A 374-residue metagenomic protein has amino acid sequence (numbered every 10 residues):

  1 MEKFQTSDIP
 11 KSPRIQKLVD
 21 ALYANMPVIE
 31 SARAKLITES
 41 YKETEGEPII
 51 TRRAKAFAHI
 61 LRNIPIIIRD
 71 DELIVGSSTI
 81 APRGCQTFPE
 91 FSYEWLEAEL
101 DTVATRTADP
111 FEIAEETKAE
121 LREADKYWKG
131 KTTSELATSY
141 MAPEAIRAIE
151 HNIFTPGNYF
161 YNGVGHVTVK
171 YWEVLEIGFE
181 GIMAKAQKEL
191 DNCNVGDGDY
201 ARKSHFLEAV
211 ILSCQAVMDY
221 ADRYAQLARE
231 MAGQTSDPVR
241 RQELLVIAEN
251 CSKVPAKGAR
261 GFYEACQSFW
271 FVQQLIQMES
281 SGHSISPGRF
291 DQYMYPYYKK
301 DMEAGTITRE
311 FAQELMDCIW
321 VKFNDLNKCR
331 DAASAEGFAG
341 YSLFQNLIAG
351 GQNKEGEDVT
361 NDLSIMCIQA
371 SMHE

Functional and structural regions predicted by a protein language model:
E2-V210, V239-E374: Conserved catalytic cores of very large enzyme subunits
V210-V217: Amphipathic alpha-helix face/heptad-repeat signature
Y220-L227, F290-Y293: Amphipathic, well-ordered alpha-helical segments in soluble domains
A232-V239: A conserved hydrophobic secondary-structure block that centers on an alpha-helix together with its immediately flanking
